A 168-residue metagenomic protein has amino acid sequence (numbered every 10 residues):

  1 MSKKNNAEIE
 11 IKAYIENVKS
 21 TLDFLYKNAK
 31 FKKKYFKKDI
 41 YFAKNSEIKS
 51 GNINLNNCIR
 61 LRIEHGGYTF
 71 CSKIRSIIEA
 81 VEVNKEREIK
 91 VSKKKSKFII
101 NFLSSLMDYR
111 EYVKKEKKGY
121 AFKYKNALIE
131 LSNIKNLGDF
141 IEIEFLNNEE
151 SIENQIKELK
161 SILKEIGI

Functional and structural regions predicted by a protein language model:
M1-N126: N-terminal strand-loop-strand beta-hairpin
I63-K73, I141-E153: Short, surface-exposed, charge-dense and proline/glycine-enriched linear segments
E79-E86, I141-E142, I152-N154: A short, polar/proline- and glycine-enriched secondary-structure boundary/capping micro-motif
V113-E149: Conserved, surface-exposed functional patches that form binding/active-site neighborhoods
N148-I168: Mixed-charge, glycine-accented linear interaction segment located at domain edges/termini
